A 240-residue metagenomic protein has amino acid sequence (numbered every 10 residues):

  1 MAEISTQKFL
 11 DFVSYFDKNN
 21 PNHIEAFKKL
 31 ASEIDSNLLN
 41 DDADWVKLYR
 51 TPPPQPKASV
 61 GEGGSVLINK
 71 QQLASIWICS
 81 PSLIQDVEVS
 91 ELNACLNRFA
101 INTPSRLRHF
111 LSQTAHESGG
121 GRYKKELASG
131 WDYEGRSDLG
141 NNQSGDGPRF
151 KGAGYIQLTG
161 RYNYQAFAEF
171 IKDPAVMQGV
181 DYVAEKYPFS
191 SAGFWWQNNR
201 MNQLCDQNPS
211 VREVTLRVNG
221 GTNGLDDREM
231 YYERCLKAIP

Functional and structural regions predicted by a protein language model:
M1-H116, G120-R136, F170, N199-P240: Cell-wall glycan-active module
D86-N102, R149-D206: Alpha-helical segment that forms one wall of the substrate-binding/catalytic cleft in peptidoglycan-active domains
R122-Q157: His/Asp/Glu-rich metal/cofactor-coordinating catalytic motifs and the adjacent surface-exposed loops that frame enzyme
Q143-G145, V183, V211-R212: Hydrophobic alpha-helical context, especially transmembrane and signal-peptide helices
